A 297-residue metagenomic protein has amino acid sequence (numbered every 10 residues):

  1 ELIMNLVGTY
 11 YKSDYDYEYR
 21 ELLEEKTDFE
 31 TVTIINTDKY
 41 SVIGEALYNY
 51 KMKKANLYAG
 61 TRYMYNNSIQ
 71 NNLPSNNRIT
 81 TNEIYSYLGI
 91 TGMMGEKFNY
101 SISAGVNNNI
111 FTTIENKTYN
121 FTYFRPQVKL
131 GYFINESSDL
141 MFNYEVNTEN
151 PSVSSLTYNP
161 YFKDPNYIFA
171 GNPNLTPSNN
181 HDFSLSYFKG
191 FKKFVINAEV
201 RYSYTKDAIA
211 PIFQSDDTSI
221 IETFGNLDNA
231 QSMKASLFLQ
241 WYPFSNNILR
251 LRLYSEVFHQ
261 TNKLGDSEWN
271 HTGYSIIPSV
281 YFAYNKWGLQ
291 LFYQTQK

Functional and structural regions predicted by a protein language model:
E1, G44-Y50, S86-G92, V106 (+5 more regions): Residues on the lipid-exposed face of transmembrane beta-strands in outer-membrane beta-barrel proteins
E1-Y19, V42, A46, Y50-L57 (+1 more regions): Outer-membrane beta-barrel domain signature, strongest for Gram-negative TonB-dependent receptors and also present
G8-D14, M52, Y63-I69, V106-T112 (+9 more regions): Transmembrane beta-strands of outer-membrane beta-barrel pores
Y19-T27, P74-R78, K117-Y123, L156-N166 (+2 more regions): Flexible, surface-exposed loop regions and adjacent strand-edge segments of Gram-negative outer-membrane beta-barrel
F29-I43, I79, A170-N172, T176 (+3 more regions): Outer membrane beta-barrel strand-and-loop segments of large Gram-negative receptors, especially TonB-dependent
K51-A55, M93-K97, F133-S137, N180 (+3 more regions): Outer-membrane beta-barrel channels and translocator barrels
N56-N71, T80-K117, F121-Q127, I248-V257 (+1 more regions): Surface-exposed extracellular loop regions of Gram-negative outer-membrane beta-barrel proteins
N108-T112, T118, Y132, E136-H181 (+1 more regions): Surface-exposed extracellular loop regions of Gram-negative outer-membrane beta-barrel proteins, predominantly
